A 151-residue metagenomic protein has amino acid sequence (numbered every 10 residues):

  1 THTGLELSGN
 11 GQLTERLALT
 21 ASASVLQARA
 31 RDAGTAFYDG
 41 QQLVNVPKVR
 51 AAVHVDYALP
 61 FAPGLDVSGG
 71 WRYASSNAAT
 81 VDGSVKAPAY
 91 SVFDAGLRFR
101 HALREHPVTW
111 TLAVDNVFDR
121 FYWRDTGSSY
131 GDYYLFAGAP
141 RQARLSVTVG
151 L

Functional and structural regions predicted by a protein language model:
T1-T80, T148-G150: Gram-negative outer-membrane beta-barrel transporters
Q12, P60, P88, L103 (+1 more regions): Surface-exposed coil/turn segments at beta-strand junctions on protein surfaces, enriched
E15-L17, V49, P63-L65, S91-F93 (+2 more regions): Outer-envelope beta-barrel architecture signal
R16, Q42-N45, A89, N116-V117 (+2 more regions): Residue-level preference for alpha-helix termini and adjacent loops
T35-Q42, R72-Y73, S84-A89, T126-L135: Flexible, surface-exposed loop regions and adjacent strand-edge segments of Gram-negative outer-membrane beta-barrel
A52-D56, D94-F99: Short, well-ordered amphipathic alpha-helices
S76, F99-L151: C-terminal beta-signal and adjacent terminal beta-strands/loops of Gram-negative outer-membrane beta-barrel proteins
V81-A87, A95-R100: Short, glycine/charged-rich beta-strand-loop motifs at protein surfaces that mediate ligand recognition and catalysis
